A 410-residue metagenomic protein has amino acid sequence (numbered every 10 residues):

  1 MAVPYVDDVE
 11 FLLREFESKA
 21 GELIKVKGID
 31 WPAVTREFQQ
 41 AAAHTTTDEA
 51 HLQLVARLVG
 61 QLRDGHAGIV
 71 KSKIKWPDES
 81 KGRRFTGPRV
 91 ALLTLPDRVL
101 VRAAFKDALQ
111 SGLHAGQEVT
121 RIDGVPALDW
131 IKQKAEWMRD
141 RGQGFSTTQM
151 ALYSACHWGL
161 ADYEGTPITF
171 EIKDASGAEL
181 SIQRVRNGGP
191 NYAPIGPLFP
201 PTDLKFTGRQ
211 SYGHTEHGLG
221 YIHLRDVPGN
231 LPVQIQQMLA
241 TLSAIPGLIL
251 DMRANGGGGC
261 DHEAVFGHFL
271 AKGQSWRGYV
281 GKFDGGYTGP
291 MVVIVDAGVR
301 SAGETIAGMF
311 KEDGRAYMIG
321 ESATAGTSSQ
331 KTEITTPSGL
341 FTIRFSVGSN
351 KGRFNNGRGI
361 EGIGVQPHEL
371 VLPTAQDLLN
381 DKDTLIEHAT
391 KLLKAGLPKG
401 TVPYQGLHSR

Functional and structural regions predicted by a protein language model:
M1-G247, N255-G256, S275, Y317 (+4 more regions): Flexible, low-complexity junctional segments that flank or bridge functional domains
Q117, G247-I249, A254-G396, Y404-H408: Conserved acidic, small-residue-rich alpha-beta core segments centered on
